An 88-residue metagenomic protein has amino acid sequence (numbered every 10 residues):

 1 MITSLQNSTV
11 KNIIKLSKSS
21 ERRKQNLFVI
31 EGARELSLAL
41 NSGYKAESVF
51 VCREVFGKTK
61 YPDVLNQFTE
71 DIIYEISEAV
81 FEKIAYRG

Functional and structural regions predicted by a protein language model:
M1-D63: Boundary-proximal intrinsically disordered activation/regulatory segments immediately upstream of a helical core
D63-G88: Glycine/small-residue-rich loop that forms an oxyanion/phosphate-binding "nest" at active or ligand-binding sites
